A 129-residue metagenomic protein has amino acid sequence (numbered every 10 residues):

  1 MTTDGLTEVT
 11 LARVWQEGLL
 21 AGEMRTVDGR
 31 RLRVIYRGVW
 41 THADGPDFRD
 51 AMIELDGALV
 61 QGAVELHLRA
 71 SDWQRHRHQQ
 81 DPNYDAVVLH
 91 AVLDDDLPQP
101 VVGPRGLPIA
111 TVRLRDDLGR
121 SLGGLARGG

Functional and structural regions predicted by a protein language model:
M1-R33: Short Lys/Arg-enriched alpha/beta "domain-start" segment
H42-G45: A short catalytic or substrate-binding loop motif that flags glycine-/basic-rich loops and adjacent residues that bind
M52-A63: Active-site beta-strand-loop-beta-strand hairpin of nuclease catalytic cores that positions key catalytic residues
G57-A58, R69-D72, D95-D96: Short, charged/polar surface micro-motifs in flexible loops or helix N-caps
L59, H76-N83, V88-L89: Compact, well-ordered interaction domains used in eukaryotic information-processing assemblies
Q61-R69, H90-V92: Active-site ExK catalytic segment of metal-dependent nucleases
A91-G129: Internal, well-ordered alpha/beta segment that forms a basic, Gly-enriched binding/recognition surface
